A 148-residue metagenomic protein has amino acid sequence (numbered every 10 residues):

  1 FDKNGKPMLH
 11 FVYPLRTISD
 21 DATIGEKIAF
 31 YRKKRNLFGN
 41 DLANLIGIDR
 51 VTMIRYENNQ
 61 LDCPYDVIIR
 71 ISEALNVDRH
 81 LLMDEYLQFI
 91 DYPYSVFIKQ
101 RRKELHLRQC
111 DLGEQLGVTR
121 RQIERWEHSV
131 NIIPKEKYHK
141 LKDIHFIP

Functional and structural regions predicted by a protein language model:
D2-V12, L45, E73, H80: Primarily N-terminal secretory
G5-K34, D84-E104: A short, Lys/Arg-rich alpha-helix, primarily the initiator
E26-L45, R70, V96-D111, K140: Short basic helix-loop element that most often maps to the first helix and adjoining turn of HTH DNA-binding modules
I28, L42-A43, M53-Y56, L82 (+3 more regions): Conserved hydrophobic/aromatic packing and binding residues within compact polymer-binding modules
G47-D62, L87, V118-I132: Recognition helix of helix-turn-helix/homeodomain-like DNA-binding domains that insert into the DNA major groove
D66-L81, K135-P148: DNA major-groove recognition helix of helix-turn-helix/homeodomain DNA-binding modules
D91-I132, E136: Helix-turn-helix/homeodomain-like alpha-helical modules used for DNA recognition and transcription-factor dimerization
